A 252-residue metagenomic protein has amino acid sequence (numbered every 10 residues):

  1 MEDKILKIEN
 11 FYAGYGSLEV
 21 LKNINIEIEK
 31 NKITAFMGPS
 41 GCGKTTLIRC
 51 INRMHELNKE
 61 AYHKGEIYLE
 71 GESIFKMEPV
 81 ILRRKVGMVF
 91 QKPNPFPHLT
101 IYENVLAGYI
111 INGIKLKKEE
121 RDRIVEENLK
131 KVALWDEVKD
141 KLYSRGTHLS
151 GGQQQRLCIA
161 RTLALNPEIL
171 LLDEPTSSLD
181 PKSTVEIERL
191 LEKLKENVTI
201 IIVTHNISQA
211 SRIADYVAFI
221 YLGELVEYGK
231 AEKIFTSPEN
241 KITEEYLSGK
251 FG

Functional and structural regions predicted by a protein language model:
L69-S73, K118-D140: Conserved ABC ATPase "signature" region
L99-G108: Short coil-to-helix segment of the ABC ATPase nucleotide-binding domain corresponding to the Q-loop/switch region
S144-L149, Q153: Conserved ABC ATPase signature
N166: Conserved catalytic motifs of ABC-family nucleotide-binding domains
L170-D173: Catalytic Walker B motif of ABC-type/P-loop ATPase nucleotide-binding domains
V185-E196: Helical segment within the ABC ATPase nucleotide-binding domain
